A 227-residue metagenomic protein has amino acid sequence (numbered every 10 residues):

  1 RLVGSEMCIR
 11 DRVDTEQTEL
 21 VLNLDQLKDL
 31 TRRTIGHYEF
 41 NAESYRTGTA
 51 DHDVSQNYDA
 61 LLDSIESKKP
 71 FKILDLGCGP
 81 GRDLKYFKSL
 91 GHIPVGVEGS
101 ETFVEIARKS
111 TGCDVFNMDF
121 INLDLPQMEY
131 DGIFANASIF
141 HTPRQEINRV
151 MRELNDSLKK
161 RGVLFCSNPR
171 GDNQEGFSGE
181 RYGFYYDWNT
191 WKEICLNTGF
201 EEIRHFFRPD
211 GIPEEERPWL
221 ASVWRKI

Functional and structural regions predicted by a protein language model:
L2-I9: Short, small-residue-biased leader/transition segments that mark boundaries at the very start of proteins
D14-K68: Conserved class I S-adenosyl-L-methionine
P70-G79: Conserved class I S-adenosyl-L-methionine
P80-N122: Class I SAM-dependent methyltransferase SAM/SAH-binding core
I121, L125-I133: A short acidic, Gly/Pro-enriched loop at the edge of an enzyme's catalytic core that lines a small-molecule cofactor
N148-K160: A short glycine-rich, Lys/Arg-flanked "PGG" loop and its adjoining helix->strand segment in the class I
R161-N168: Conserved beta-strand signature within the Rossmann-like core of class I S-adenosyl-L-methionine
Q174-T190: Acceptor-substrate binding/catalytic loop of class I
